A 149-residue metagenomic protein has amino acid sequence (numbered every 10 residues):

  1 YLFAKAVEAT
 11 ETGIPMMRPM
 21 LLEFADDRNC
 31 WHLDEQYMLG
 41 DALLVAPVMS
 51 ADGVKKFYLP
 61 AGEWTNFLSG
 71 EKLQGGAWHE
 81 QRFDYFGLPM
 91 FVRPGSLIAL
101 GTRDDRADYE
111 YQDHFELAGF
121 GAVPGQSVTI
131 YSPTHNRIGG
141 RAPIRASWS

Functional and structural regions predicted by a protein language model:
Y1-W148: Catalytic core of carbohydrate-active enzymes
